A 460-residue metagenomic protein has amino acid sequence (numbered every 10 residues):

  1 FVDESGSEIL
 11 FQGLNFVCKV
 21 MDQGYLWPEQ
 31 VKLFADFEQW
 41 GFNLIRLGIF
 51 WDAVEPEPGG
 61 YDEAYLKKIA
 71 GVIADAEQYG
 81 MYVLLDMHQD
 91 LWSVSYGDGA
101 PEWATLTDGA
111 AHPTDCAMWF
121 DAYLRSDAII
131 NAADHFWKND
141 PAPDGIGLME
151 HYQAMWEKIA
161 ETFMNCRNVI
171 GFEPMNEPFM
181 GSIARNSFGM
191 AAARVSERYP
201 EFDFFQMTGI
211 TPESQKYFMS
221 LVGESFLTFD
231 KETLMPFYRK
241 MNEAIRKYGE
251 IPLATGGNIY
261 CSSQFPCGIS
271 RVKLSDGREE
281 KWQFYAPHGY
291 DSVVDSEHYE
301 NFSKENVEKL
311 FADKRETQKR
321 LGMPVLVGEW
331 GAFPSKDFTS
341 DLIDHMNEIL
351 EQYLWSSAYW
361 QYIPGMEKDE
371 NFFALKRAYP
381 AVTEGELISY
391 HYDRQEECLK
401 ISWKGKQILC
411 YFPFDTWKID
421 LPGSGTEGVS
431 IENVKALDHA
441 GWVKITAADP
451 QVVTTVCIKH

Functional and structural regions predicted by a protein language model:
F1-P252, G257-S263: Active-site mouth of glycoside hydrolases
P28-A35, I259-R278, V307-K314, D344: Alpha-helical scaffolding within the catalytic cores of extracellular/periplasmic polymer-degrading hydrolases
F34-G41, F163-M164, R271-W282, R315-G322: Acidic (Asp/Glu)-rich catalytic clusters
E177-F179, G257-S270, F333-L350: C-terminal/domain-terminus segments
F205-V222, R271-S303: Aromatic- and acid-rich polysaccharide-binding/catalytic face of secreted or lumenal carbohydrate-active enzymes
A286-Y290, S296, S303, V307-A374: Substrate-binding cleft of secreted/luminal carbohydrate-active enzymes
T339-D420: Extended, alpha-helix-rich binding/interface surfaces that flank or overlap catalytic cores and mediate recognition
Y392-H460: C-terminal beta-sandwich/jelly-roll accessory domains of carbohydrate-active enzymes
